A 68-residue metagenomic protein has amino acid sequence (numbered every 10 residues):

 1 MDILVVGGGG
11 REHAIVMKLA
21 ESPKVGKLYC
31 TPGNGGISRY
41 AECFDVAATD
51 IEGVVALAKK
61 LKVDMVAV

Functional and structural regions predicted by a protein language model:
M1-V68: ATP-binding N-terminal substructure of ATP-dependent carboxylate-amine bond-forming enzymes
